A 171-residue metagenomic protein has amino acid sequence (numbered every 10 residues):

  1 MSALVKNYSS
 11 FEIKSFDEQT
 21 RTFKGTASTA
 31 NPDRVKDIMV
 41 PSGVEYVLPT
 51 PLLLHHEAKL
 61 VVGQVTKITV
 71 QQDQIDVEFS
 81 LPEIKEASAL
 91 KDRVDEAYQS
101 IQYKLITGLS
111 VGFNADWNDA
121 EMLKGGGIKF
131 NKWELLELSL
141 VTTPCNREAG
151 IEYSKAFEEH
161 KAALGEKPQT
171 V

Functional and structural regions predicted by a protein language model:
M1-K167: Signature of dsDNA virion morphogenesis modules
